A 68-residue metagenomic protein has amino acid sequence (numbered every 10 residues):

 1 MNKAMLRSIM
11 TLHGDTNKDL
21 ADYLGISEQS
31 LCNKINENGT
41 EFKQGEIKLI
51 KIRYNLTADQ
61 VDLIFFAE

Functional and structural regions predicted by a protein language model:
M1-T16, Y23: A short, Lys/Arg-rich alpha-helix, primarily the initiator
R7, C32-N33, D62: Key DNA-contacting residues within the recognition helix of helix-turn-helix
H13-K18, K43-E46: Short, charged amphipathic recognition helices of the HTH superfamily and cognate SANT/SANTA-like modules
N17, E28-Q29, A58: The DNA-contacting recognition helix of HTH DNA-binding domains and analogous helical DNA-recognition elements
D19-A21, I50: Short alpha-helical "recognition helix" segments of helix-turn-helix
I26-E41: Recognition helix of helix-turn-helix/homeodomain-like DNA-binding domains that insert into the DNA major groove
G45-Q60: DNA major-groove recognition helix of helix-turn-helix/homeodomain DNA-binding modules
V61-E68: Short amphipathic recognition helices of helix-turn-helix/homeodomain-type DNA-binding modules
